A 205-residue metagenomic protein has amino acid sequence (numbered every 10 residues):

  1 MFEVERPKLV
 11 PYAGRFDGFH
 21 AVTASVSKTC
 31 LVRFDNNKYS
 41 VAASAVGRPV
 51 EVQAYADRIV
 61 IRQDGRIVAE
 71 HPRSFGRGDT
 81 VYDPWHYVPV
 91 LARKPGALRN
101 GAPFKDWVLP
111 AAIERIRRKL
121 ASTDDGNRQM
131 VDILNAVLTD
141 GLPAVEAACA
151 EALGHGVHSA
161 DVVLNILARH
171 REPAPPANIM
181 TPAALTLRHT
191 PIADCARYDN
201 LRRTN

Functional and structural regions predicted by a protein language model:
M1-Y55: Active-site-proximal acidic segments at structured loop/helix or strand boundaries that coordinate catalytic metals
A56-N205: Protein C-terminal end segments and domain termini
